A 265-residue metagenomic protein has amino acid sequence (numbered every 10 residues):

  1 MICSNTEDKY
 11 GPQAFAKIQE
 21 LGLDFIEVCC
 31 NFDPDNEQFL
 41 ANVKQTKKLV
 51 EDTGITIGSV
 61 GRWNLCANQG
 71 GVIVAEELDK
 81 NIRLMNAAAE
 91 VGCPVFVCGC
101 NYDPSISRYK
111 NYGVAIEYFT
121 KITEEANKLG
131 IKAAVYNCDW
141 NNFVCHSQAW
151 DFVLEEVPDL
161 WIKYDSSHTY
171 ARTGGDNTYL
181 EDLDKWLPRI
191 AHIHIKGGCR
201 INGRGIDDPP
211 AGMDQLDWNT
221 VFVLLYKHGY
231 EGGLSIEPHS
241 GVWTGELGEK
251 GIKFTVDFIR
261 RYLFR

Functional and structural regions predicted by a protein language model:
M1-P94, N127, W161, P188 (+1 more regions): N-terminal pre-domain/capping segments
I2, P34, Q69-V72, K110 (+4 more regions): Conserved short-loop catalytic and cofactor-binding motifs
C3-S4, D8-D24, E77, G92 (+2 more regions): Histidine-acidic metal/acid-base catalytic patches
T6, C30-F32, W63-C66, C100-P104 (+4 more regions): Active-site-proximal loop/turn and secondary-structure-junction residues that shape catalytic pockets, frequently
Y10-Q13, L49-D52, G70-Y164, A171: Active-site acidic/histidine proton-transfer and metal-coordination neighborhood in alpha/beta enzyme cores
E27-V28, G58-R62, C93-C100, A133-N137 (+1 more regions): Short beta-strand segments at enzyme active-site cores
Q38, Q69, D103-S107, G175 (+2 more regions): Short amphipathic alpha-helical segments at helix-loop
